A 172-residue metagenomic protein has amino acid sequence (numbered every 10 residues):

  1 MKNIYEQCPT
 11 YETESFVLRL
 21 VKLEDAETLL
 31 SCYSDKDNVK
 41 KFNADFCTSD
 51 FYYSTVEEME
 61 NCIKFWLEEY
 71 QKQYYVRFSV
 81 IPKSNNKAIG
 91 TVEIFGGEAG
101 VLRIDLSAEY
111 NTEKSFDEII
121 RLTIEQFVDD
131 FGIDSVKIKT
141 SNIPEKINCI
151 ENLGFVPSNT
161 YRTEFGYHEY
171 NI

Functional and structural regions predicted by a protein language model:
M1-Y110, E125-Q126, D130-D134, T140-E145 (+1 more regions): GNAT-family acyltransferases
Y110, K114-T123: Conserved acetyl-CoA pyrophosphate-binding loop and the N-cap/start of the following alpha-helix in GNAT-like
